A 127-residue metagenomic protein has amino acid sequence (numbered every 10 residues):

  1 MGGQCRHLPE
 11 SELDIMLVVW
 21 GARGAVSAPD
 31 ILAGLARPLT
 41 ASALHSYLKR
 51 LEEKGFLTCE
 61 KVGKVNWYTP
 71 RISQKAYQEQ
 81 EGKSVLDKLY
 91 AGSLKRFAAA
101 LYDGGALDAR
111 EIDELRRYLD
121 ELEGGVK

Functional and structural regions predicted by a protein language model:
M1-M16, G125: Short alpha-helical segments that sit at the start of domains
R6-S11, V62-E81: Short, cationic-aromatic polyanion-contact patches
L8, G21-S27: Short capping segments at the starts of secondary-structure elements
D14, V18-A22, G34: Short amphipathic alpha-helical elements of helix-turn-helix/winged-helix folds
A25-L35: Short acidic, hydrophobic short linear motifs in intrinsically disordered regions
H45-K49: Short, hydrophobic-biased segments on the C-terminal half of alpha helices that form "recognition helices"
G55: Glycine-centered, phosphate/nucleic-acid-interacting loop/turn motifs that mediate DNA/RNA or nucleotide
Q80-G125: Amphipathic alpha-helical dimerization/coiled-coil segments that flank or bridge DNA-binding/regulatory modules
